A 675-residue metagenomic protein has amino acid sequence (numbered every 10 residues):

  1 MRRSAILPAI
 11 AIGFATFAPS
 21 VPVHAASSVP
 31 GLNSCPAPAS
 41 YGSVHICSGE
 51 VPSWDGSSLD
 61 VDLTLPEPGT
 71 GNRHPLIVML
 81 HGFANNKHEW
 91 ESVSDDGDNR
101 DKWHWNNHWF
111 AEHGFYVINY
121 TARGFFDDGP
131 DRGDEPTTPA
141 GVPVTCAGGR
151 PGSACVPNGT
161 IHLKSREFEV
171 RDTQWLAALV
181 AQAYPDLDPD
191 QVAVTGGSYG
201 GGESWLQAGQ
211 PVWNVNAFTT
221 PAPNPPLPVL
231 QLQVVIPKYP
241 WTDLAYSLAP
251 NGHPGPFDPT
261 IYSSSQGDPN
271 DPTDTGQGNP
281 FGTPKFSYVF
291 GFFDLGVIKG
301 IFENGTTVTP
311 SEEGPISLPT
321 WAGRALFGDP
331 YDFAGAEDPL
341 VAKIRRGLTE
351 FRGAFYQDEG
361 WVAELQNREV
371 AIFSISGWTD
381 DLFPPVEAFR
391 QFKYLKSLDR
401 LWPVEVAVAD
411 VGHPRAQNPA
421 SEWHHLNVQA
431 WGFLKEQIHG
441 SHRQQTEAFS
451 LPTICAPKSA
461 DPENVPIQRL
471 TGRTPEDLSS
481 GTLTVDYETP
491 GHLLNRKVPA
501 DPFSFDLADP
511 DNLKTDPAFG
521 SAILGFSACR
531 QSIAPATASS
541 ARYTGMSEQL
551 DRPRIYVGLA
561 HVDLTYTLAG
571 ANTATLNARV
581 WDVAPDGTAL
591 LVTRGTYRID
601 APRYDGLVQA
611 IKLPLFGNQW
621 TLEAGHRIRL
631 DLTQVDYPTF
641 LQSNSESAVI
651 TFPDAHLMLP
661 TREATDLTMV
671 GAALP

Functional and structural regions predicted by a protein language model:
M1-A25: Secretory targeting and sorting signals
S28-N72: N-terminal cap/lid segment of alpha/beta-hydrolase-fold proteins
P30-P36, E89, D96, R100-H104 (+6 more regions): Accessory cap/linker subdomain of secreted extracellular hydrolases
G69-H74, M79-G114, I118-D128, D381-P384 (+1 more regions): Short substrate-entry loop that stabilizes the transition state in hydrolases
P185-S198: Alpha/beta-hydrolase fold nucleophile elbow
R368, S374-S376: Short beta-strand/loop motif that positions the catalytic acidic residue of the alpha/beta-hydrolase fold
V370, P384-Y394: Short alpha-helix in the alpha/beta-hydrolase fold that links the catalytic acid
S421-P675: C-terminal, loop-rich substrate-recognition/catalytic regions characterized by aromatic stacking residues
